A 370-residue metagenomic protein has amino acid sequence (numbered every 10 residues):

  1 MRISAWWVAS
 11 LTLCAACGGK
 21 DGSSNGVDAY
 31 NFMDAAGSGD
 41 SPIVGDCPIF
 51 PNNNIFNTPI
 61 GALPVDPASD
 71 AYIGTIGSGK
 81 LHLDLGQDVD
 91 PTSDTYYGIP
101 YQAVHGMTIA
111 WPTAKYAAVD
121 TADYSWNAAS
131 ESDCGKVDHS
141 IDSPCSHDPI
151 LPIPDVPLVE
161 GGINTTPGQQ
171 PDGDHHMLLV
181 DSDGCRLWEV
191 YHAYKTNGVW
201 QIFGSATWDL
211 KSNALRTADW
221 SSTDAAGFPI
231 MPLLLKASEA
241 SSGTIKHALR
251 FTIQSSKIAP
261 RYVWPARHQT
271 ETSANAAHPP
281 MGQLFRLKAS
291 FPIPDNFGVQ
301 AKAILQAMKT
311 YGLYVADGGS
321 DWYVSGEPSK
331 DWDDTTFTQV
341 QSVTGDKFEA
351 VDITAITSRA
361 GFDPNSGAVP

Functional and structural regions predicted by a protein language model:
M1-S41: Ser/Thr-rich, Pro/Gly/Ala-heavy low-complexity intrinsically disordered linkers and tails of secreted extracellular
G39-P370: Short, surface-exposed polybasic-aromatic patches that bind anionic ligands, especially phosphate groups
